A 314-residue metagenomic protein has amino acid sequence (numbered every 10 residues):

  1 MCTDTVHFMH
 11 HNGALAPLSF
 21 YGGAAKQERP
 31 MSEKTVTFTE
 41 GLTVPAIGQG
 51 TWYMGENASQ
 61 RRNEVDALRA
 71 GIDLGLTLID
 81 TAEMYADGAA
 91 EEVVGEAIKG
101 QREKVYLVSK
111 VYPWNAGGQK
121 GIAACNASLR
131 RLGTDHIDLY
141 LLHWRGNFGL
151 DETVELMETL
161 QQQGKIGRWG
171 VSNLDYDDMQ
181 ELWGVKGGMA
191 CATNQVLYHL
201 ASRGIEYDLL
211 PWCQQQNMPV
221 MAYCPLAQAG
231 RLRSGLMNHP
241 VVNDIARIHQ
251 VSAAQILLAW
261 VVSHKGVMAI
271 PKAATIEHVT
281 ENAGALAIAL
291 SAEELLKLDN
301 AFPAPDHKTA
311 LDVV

Functional and structural regions predicted by a protein language model:
D4-G13, P17-V105, V313-V314: N-terminal binding-site loop/beta-alpha segment at the start of enzyme catalytic domains that lines or forms
F38-T39, D73, G95-E103, N126-G133 (+3 more regions): Acidic (Asp/Glu)-rich catalytic clusters
V44-I47, G75-L78, R102-V105, T134-D138 (+4 more regions): Short, well-ordered coil/turn segments that N-cap beta-strands
G55-Q60, A82-E91, W114-Q119, R145-L150 (+2 more regions): Acidic-and-aromatic substrate-binding clefts and catalytic sites of carbohydrate-active enzymes
A58-G71, G117-L132, M179-Q180: Short, acidic/polar
K104-A116, L139-H143, N173, V196-Y198: A short, structured active-site edge motif that brings together acidic residues
L132-F148: Active-site groove signature of glycoside hydrolases
R145-V314: Beta/alpha (TIM)-barrel catalytic core signal, keyed to glycine-rich beta->alpha loops juxtaposed to Asp/Glu that bind
